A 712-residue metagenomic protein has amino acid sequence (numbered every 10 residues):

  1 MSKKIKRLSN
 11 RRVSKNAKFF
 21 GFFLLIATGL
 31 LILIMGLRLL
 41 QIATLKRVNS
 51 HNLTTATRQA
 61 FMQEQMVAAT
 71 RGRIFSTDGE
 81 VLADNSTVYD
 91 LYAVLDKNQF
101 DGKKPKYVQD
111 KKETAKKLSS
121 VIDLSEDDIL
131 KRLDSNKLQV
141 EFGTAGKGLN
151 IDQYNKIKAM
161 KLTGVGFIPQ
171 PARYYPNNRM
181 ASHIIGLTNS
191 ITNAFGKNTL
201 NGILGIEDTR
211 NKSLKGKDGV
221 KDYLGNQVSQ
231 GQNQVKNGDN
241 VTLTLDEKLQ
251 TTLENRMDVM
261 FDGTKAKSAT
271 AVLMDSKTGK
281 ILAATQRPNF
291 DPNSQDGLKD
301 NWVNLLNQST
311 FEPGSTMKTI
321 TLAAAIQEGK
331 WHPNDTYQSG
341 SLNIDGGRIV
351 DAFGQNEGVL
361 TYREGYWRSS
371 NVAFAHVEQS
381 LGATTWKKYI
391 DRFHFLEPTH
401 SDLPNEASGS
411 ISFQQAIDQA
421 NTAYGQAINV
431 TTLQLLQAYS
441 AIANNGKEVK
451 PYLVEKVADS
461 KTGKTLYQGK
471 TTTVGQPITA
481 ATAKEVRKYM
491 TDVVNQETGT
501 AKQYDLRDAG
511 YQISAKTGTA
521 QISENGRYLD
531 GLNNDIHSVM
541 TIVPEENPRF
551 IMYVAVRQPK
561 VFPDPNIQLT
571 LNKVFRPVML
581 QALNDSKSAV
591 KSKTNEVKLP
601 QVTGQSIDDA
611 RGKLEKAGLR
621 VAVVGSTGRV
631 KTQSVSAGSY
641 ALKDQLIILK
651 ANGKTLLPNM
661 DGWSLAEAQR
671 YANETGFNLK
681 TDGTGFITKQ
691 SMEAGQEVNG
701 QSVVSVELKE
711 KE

Functional and structural regions predicted by a protein language model:
M1-N293, T384-R392, P565-Q581, R629 (+2 more regions): Periplasmic/cell-envelope proteins involved in peptidoglycan metabolism and beta-lactam response
R38, G79, I157, I184 (+15 more regions): Residue-level preference for non-acidic, small/hydrophobic
A60-Q63, V94-V108, A115-L118, L138-K147 (+13 more regions): Second-shell loop/turn segments in exported
V67-T70, T77, S86-V88, L162 (+14 more regions): Extracytoplasmic
A69, P105-K112, K147-I151, L200 (+14 more regions): Soluble non-cytosolic domains of exported or imported proteins
A83, S276-S309, A323-V556: Beta-lactam-recognizing serine transpeptidase/beta-lactamase-like catalytic domain environment
G143-M160, Q170-H183, D459-N572, D585-P600 (+3 more regions): Conserved SxxK-family serine transpeptidase/carboxypeptidase catalytic domain of penicillin-binding proteins
E524, V554-Q568, R576-E712: Ligand-recognition elements built from short beta-strands and adjacent flexible loops
